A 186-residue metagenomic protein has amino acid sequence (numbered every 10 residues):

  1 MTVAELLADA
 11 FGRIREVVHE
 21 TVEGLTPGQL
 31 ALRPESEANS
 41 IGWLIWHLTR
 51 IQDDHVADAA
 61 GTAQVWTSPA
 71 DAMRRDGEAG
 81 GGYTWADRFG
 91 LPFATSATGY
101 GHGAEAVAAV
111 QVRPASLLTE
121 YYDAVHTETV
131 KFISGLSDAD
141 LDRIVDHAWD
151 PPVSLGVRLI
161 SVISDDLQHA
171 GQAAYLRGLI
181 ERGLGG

Functional and structural regions predicted by a protein language model:
M1-E5, D9: N-terminal export signals and maturation junctions of secreted/periplasmic proteins
A8-G12, E16-H19, Q29-A97, G101 (+3 more regions): Short, contiguous alpha-helical
A109-Y122: A short, structured beta-strand-centered segment in the mid-to-C-terminal lobe of catalytic cores from group-transfer
G135-D142: Strongly charged, low-complexity linkers/loops
